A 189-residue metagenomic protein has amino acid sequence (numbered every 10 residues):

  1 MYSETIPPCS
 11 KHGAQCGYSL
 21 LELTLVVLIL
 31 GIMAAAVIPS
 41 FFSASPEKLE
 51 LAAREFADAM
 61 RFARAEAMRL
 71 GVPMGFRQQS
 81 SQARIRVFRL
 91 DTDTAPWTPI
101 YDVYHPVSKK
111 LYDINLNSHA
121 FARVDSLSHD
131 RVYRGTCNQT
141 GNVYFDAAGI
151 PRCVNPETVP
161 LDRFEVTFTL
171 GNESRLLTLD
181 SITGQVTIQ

Functional and structural regions predicted by a protein language model:
Y2-C9, Y18-L25, I32-R61, A65 (+3 more regions): N-terminal helix-rich module
